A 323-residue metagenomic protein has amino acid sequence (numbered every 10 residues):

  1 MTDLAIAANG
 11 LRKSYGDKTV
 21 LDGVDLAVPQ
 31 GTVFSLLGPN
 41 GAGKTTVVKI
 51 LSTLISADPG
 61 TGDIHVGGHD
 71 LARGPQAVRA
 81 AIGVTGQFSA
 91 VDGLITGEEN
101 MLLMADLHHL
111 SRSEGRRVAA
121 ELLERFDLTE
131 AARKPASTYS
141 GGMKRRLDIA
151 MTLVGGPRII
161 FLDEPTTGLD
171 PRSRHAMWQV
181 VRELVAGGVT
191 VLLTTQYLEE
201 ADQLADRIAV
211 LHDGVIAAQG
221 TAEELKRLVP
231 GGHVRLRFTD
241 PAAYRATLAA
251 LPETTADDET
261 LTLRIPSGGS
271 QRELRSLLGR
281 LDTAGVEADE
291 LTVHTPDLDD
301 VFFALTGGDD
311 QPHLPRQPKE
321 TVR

Functional and structural regions predicted by a protein language model:
L4-A8, K13-H212, A218: ABC transporter nucleotide-binding domains
N9, R237, D257, T292-H294: Solvent-exposed beta-strand sheet faces enriched in polar/charged residues
H69-A72, I216, T239-P241, G268-Q271 (+1 more regions): Short, surface-exposed acidic/glycine-rich loop or hinge patches that mediate macromolecular interfaces
R79, L123, A150, K226 (+2 more regions): Conserved protein kinase catalytic domain
H108, V229, H233, P252 (+3 more regions): Conserved NTP-handling cores and scaffolds of large molecular machines
M177-G268: ABC transporter nucleotide-binding domain
G269-R323: C-terminal coupling/interaction segments
